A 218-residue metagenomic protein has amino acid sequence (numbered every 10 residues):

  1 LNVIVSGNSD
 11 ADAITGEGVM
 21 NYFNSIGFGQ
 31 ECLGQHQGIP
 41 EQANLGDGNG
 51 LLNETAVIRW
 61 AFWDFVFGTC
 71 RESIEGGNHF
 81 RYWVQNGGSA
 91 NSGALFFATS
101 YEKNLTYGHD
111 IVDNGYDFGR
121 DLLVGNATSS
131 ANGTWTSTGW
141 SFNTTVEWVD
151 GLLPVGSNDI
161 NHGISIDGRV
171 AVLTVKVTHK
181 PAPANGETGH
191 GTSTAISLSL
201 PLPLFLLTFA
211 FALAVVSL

Functional and structural regions predicted by a protein language model:
L1-L173: Mature extracellular/extracytoplasmic regions of secreted and cell-surface glycoproteins
P40, P183, P201-P203: Proline-rich intrinsically disordered, low-complexity coils
R169, T178, P183-N185: Long, contiguous, well-structured interaction cores
V172-K176, H190-L218: Cleavable C-terminal sorting propeptides in eukaryotic secreted/cell-surface proteins
